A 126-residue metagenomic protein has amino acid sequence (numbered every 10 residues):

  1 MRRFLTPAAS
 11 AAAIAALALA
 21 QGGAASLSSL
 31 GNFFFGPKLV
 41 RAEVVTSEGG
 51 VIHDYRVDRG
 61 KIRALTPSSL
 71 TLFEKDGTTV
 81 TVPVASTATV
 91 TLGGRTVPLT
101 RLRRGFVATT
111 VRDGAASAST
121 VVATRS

Functional and structural regions predicted by a protein language model:
R2-V80, G93-S126: Short, flexible, surface-exposed loop segments at domain boundaries
A85-L92: Structured surface patches comprising rigid loops and adjacent beta-strands/short helices at the edges of well-ordered
